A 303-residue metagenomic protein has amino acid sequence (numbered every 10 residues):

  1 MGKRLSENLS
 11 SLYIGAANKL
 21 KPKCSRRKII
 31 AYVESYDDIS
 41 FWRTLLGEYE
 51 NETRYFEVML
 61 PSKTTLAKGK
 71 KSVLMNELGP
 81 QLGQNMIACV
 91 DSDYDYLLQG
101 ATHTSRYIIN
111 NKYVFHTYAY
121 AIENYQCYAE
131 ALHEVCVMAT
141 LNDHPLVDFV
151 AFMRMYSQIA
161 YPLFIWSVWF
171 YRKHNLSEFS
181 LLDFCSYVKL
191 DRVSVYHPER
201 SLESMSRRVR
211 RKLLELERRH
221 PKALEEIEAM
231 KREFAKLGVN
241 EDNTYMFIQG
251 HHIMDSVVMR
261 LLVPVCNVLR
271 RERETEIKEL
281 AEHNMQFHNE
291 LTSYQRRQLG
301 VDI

Functional and structural regions predicted by a protein language model:
M1-I303: Acidic, divalent-metal-binding catalytic cores of TOPRIM and closely related two-metal-ion phosphodiester/pyrophosphate
